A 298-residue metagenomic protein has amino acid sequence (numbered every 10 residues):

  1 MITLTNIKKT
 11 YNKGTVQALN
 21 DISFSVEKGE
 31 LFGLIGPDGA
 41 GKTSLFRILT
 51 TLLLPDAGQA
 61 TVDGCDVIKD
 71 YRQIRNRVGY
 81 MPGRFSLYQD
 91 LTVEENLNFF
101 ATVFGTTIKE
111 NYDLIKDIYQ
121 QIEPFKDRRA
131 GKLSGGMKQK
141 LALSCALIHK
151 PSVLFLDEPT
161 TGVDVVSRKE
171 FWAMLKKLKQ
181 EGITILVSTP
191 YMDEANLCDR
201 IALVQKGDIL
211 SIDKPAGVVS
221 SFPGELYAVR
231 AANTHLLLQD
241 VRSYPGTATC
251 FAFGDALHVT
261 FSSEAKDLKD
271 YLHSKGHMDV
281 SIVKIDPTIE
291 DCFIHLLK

Functional and structural regions predicted by a protein language model:
M1-I7: Conserved N-terminal strand/loop that marks the beginning of ABC ATPase nucleotide-binding domains
K9-V187, M192-L197, I201-V204, S211: ABC transporter nucleotide-binding domains
R75, K116, V219, F293-I294: Conserved protein kinase catalytic domain
N111, K214, L237-D240, D267-Y271: Hydrophobic side chains in well-ordered alpha-helices
K116, A195, D240-R242, L272-G276: Hydrophobic C-terminal alpha-helix "anchor/cap" residues
A173-F261: ABC transporter nucleotide-binding domain
T260-K298: C-terminal coupling/interaction segments
